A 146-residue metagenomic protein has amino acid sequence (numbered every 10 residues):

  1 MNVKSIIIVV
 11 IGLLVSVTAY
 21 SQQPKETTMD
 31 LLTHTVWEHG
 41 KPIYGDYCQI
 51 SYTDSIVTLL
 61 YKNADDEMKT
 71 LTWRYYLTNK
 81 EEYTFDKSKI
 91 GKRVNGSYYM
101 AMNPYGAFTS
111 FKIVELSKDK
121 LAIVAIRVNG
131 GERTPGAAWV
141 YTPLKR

Functional and structural regions predicted by a protein language model:
M1-I7: Bacterial N-terminal signal peptides that target proteins for export
I8-S16: Bacterial N-terminal signal peptides
V17-S21: Sec/Tat signal peptide C-region and signal peptidase I cleavage site
Q22-E38: N-terminal helix-cap/turn-to-beta initiation motif at the start of protein domains
H34-D65: Short, solvent-exposed loop/hinge segments that bridge or flank secondary-structure elements
K41-G45, K62-K118: Contiguous, well-ordered beta-strand patches that form the walls/edges of small beta-barrel/beta-sandwich domains
T53-S55, S117-L121: Ser/Thr- and Asn-enriched, surface-exposed coil loops between beta-strands
T70-Y83, K120-R146: Edge beta-strand at a domain terminus
